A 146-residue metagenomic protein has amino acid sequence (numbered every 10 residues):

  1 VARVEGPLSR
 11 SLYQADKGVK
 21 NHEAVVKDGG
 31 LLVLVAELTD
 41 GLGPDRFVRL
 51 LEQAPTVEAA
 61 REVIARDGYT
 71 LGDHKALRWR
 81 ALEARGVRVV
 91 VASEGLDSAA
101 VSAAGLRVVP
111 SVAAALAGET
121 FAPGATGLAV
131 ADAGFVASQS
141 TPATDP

Functional and structural regions predicted by a protein language model:
V1-K17: Glycine-rich phosphate/diphosphate-binding loops and the adjacent beta-loop-alpha structural elements that coordinate
A15-P146: C-terminal non-catalytic interaction/assembly regions of soluble proteins
